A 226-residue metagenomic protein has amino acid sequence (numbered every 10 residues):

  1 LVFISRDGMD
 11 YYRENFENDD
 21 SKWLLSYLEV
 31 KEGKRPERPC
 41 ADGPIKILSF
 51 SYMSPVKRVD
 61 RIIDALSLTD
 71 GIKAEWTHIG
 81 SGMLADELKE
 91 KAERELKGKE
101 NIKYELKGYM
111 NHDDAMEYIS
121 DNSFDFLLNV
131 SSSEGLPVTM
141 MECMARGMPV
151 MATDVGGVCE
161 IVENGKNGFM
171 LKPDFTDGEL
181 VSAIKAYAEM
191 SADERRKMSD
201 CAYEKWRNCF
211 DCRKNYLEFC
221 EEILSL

Functional and structural regions predicted by a protein language model:
L1-R35: Donor nucleotide-sugar binding/catalytic pocket of nucleotide-sugar-dependent glycosyltransferases
V2, P39-K57, I63-L66, W76-T77: Conserved donor-binding/catalytic core segment of Leloir-type glycosyltransferases
K89-D113, Y118: Nucleotide-activated donor-binding/catalytic signature segment of Leloir-type glycosyltransferases, i.e., the conserved
M116, P137, M141-A145, C159-E160 (+1 more regions): Short alpha-helical segment that forms part of, or immediately flanks, the ligand-binding pocket in carbohydrate-active
S132: Aromatic "clamp/platform" in nucleotide-sugar-dependent glycosyltransferases that forms part of the donor/acceptor
P149-A152, V162: Short hydrophobic beta-strand element within catalytic cores of glycosyltransferases and related nucleotide-activated
C159-K185: Change "using UDP/GDP/dTDP sugars" to "using nucleotide sugars
F175, E179, A192, R196-L224: A charged, aromatic-enriched C-terminal amphipathic alpha-helix characteristic of glycosyltransferases across folds
